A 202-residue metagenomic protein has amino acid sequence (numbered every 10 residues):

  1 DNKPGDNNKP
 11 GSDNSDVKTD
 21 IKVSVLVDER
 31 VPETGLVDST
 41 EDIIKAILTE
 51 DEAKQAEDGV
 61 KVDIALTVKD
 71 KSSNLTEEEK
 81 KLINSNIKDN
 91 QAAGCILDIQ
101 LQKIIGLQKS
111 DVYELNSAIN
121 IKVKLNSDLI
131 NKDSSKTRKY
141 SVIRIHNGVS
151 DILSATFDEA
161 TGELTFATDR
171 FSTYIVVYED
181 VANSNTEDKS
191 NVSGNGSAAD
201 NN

Functional and structural regions predicted by a protein language model:
D1-K139, Y178-N202: Feature for mature exported/ectodomain regions
I64-L66, I152-E159: Extracellular/luminal ectodomains and secreted, surface-exposed scaffolds of diverse proteins
S110, G148-A155: Surface-exposed loop/edge segments in extracytoplasmic proteins
R144-H146, K189: Activation/maturation switch segments at domain boundaries
H146-V149, D180: Solvent-exposed strand-loop boundary residues in beta-sheet-rich modules
V149-S150, G162-L164: Hydrophobic residues embedded in beta-strands of well-ordered beta-sheets
E163-N185: C-terminal beta-strand-rich structural cap/linker in extracellular carbohydrate-active enzymes
